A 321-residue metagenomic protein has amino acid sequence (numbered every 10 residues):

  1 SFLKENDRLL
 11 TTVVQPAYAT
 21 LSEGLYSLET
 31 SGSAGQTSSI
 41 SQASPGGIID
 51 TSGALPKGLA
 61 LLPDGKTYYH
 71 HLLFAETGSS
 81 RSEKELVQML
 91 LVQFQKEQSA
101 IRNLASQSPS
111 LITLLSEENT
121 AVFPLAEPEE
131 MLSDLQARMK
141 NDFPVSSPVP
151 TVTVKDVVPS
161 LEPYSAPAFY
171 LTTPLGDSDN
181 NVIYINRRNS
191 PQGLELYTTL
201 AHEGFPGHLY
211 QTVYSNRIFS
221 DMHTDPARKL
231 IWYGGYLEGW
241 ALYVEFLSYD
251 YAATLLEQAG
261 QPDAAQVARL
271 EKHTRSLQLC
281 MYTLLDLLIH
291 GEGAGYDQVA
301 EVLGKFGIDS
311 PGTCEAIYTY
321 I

Functional and structural regions predicted by a protein language model:
S1-I321: N-terminal maturation segment of proteins
